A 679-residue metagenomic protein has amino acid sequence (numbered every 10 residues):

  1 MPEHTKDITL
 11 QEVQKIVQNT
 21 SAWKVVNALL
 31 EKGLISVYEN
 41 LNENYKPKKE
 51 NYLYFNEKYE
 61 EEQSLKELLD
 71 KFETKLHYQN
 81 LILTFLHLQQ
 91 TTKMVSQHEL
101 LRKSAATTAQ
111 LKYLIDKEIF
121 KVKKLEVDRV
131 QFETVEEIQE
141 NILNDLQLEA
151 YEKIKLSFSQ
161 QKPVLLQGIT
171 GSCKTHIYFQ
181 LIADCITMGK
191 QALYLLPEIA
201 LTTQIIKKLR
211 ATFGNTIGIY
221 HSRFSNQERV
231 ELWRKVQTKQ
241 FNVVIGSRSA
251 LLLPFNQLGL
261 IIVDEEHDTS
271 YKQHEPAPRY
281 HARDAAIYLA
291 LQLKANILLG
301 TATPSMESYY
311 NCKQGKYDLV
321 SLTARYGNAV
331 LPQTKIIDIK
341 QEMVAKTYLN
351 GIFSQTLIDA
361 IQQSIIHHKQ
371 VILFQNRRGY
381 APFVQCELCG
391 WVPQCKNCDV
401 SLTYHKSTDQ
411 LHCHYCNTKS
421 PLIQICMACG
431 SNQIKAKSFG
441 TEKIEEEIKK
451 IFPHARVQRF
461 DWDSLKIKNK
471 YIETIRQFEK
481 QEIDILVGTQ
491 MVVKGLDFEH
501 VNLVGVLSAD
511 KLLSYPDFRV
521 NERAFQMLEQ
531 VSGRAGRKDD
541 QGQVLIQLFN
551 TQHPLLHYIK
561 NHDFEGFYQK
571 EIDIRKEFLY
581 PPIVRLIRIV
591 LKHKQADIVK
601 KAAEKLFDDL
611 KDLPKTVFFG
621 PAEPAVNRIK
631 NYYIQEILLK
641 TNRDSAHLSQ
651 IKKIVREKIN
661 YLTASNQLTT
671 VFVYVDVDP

Functional and structural regions predicted by a protein language model:
M1-V17, S21, Y52, E57-V243 (+1 more regions): ASCE P-loop NTPase motor cores of helicases and related translocases
G33, E118, Q490: Glycine-centered, phosphate/nucleic-acid-interacting loop/turn motifs that mediate DNA/RNA or nucleotide
S36, L613-P624, Q667-V677: Short beta-strand elements
V37, V122, L373: Short beta-strand "wing" residues that participate in macromolecule-binding interfaces
E39-K48, L125-V130: Short, Lys/Arg-rich nucleic-acid/phosphate-binding segment
F120, F607-T616, V655-Q667: A common structural junction motif
I138-N144, L148-E152, Q160-K600, D612 (+3 more regions): Inter-lobe coupling/hinge segments of SF2-like helicase ATPases
A596-A602, D644-E657: Short, conserved charged micro-motifs
